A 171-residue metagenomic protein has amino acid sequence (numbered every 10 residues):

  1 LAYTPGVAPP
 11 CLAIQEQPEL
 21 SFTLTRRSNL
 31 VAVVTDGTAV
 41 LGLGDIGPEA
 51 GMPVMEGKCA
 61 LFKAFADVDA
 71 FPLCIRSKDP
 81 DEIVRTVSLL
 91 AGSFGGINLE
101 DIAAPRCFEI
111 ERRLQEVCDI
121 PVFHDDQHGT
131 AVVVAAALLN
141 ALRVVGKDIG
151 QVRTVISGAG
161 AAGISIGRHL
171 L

Functional and structural regions predicted by a protein language model:
L1-V122: N-terminal ligand-binding/catalytic initiation module
L41, I46-A66, H124, V132-L171: Glycine-rich phosphate/diphosphate-binding loop of Rossmann-like nucleotide-binding domains
Q127: Acidic, His- and aromatic-enriched active-site or binding-groove loops in soluble protein domains that engage sugars
